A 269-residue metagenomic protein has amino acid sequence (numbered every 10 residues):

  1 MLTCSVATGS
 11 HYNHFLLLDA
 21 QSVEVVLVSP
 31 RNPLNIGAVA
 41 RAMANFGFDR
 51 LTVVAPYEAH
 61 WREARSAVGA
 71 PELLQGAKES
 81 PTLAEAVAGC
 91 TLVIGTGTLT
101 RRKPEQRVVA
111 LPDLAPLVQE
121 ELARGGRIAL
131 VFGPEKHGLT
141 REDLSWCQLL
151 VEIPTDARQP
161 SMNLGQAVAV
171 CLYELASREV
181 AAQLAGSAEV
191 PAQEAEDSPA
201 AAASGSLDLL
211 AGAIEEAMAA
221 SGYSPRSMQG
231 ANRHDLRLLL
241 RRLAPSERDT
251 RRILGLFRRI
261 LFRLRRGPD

Functional and structural regions predicted by a protein language model:
M1-D269: Post-transcriptional modification and biogenesis factors for structured RNAs of the translation apparatus
